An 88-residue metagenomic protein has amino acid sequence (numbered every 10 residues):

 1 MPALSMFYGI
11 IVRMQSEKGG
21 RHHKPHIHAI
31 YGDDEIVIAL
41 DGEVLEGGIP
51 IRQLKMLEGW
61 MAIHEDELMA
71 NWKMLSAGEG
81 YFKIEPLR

Functional and structural regions predicted by a protein language model:
M1-H23: Short, charged/polar N-terminal "headpieces" of proteins
A3, L40, L45, A77-K83: Glycine-rich, flexible loop/turn motifs
I10-S16, V37, M69-M74: Broad hydrophobic/π-residue packing in well-ordered secondary structure
V12, P50, Y81-K83: Polar low-complexity intrinsically disordered regions enriched in Ser/Thr and small residues
Q15-I51: A short, structured beta-strand/loop element
M56-R88: C-terminal structural segments of small proteins and small subunits
